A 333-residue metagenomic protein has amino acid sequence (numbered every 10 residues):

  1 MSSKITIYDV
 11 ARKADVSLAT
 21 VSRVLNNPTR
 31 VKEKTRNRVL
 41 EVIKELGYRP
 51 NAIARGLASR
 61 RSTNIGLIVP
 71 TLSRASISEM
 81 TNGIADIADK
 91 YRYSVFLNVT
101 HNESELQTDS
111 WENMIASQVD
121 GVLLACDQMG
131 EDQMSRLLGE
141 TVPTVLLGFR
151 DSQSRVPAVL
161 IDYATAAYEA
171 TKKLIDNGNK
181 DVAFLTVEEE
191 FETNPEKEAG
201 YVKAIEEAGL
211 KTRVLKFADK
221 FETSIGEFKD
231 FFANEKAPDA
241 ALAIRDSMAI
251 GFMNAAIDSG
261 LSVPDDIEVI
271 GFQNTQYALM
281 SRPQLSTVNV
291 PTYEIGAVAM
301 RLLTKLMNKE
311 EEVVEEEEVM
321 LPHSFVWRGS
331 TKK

Functional and structural regions predicted by a protein language model:
M1, E45, D86-Y91, G139-L146 (+1 more regions): Bacterial carbohydrate/catabolite-sensing allosteric modules
M1-T6, R60-K172, D176, F231-A233: Alpha-helical recognition/docking segments in bacterial nutrient-uptake and carbohydrate-utilization systems
M1-T63, K332: N-terminal helix-turn-helix DNA-binding module of bacterial transcription factors
L18-T20, L57-S73, D181-E188: Short beta-strand segments enriched in small/hydrophobic residues
E45-N51, E105, A125-D127, M253: Short gly/ser/thr-rich secondary-structure transition/capping motifs
